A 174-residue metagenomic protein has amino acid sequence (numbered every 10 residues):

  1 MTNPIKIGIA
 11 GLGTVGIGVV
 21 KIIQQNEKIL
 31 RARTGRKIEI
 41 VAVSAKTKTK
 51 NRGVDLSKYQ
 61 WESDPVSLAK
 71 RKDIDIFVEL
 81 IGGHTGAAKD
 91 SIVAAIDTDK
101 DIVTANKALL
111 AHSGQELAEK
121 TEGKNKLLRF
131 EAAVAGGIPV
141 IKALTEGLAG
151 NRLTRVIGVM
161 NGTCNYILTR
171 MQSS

Functional and structural regions predicted by a protein language model:
M1-T98: N-terminal glycine-/serine-/threonine-rich beta1-alpha1-beta2 phosphate-ribose binding loop of Rossmann-like
V20-K21, G53-L56, G114-L117, P139-E146 (+1 more regions): Short acidic, glycine/serine/threonine-rich loops at helix termini
S44-T49, V134-G136, V159-N165: Glycine-rich beta-alpha junction loops
Y59-Q60, K120-G123, E146-A149, S174: Short, hinge-like loop/turn segments at secondary-structure boundaries
W61-S63, V78, V103-A105, L128-A132 (+1 more regions): General beta-strand structural signal in soluble alpha/beta enzymes
G83-T98, A105-T145: Rossmann-fold NAD(P)-binding glycine/threonine-rich loop
D99-D101, G162: Glycine-enriched alpha-helix->loop->beta-strand junction motifs that scaffold or abut catalytic
E146-S174: Conserved anion/nucleotide-ligand pocket segment
